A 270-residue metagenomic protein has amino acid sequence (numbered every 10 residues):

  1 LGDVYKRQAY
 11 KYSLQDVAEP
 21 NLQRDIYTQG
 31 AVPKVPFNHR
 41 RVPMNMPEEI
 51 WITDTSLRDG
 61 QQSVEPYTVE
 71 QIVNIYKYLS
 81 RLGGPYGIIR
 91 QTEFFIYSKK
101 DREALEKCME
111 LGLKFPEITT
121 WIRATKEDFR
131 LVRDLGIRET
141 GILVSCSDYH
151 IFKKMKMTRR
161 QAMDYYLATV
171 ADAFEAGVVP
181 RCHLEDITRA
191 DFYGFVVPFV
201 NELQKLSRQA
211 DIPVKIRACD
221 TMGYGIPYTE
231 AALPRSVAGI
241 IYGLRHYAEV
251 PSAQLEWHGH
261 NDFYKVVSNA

Functional and structural regions predicted by a protein language model:
L1-Y5: Short, small-residue-biased leader/transition segments that mark boundaries at the very start of proteins
K6-K126: N-terminal capping/small domains of soluble enzymes
W51-S56, E93, T119, E139-G141 (+3 more regions): Structured core elements
R58, F95-K99, W121-T125, S145-S147 (+3 more regions): Active-site beta-loop-alpha junctions enriched in small/polar residues
P66, T119, R160, H260-N261: Residue-level marker of alpha-helix boundaries and capping positions
T68-G87, K107, L111, K126-R181 (+1 more regions): Alpha/beta enzyme core
Y264-A270: Glycine-rich anion/phosphate-binding loop at the beta-strand->alpha-helix junction
